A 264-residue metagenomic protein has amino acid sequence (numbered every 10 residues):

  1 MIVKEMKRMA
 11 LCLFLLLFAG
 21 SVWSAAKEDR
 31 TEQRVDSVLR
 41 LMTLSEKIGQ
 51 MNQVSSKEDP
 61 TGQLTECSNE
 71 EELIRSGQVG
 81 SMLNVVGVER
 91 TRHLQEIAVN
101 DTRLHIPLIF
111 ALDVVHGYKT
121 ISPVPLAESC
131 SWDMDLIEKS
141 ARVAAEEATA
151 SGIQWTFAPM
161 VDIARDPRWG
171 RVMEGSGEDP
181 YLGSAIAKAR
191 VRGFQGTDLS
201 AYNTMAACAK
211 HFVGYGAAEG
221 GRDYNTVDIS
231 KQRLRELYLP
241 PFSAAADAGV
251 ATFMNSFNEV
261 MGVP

Functional and structural regions predicted by a protein language model:
M1-E28: Bacterial Sec-dependent N-terminal signal peptides
V22-P264: Glycoside hydrolase catalytic-domain context in secreted enzymes
